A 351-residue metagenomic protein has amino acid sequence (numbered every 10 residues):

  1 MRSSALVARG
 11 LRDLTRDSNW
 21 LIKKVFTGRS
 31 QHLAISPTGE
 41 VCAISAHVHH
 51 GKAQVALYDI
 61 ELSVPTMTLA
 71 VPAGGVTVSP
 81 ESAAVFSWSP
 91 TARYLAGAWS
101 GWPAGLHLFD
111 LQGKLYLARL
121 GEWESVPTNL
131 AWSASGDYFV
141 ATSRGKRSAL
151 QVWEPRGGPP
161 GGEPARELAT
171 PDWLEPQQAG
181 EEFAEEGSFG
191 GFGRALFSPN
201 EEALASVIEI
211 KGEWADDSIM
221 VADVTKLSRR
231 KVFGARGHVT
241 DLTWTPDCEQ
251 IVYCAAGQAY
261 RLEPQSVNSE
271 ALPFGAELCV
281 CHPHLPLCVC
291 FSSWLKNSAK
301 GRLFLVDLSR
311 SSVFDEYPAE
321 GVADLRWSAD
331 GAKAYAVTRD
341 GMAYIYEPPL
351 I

Functional and structural regions predicted by a protein language model:
R2-I351: WD40-repeat beta-propeller superdomains and closely related acidic/aromatic-rich repeat-like regions
